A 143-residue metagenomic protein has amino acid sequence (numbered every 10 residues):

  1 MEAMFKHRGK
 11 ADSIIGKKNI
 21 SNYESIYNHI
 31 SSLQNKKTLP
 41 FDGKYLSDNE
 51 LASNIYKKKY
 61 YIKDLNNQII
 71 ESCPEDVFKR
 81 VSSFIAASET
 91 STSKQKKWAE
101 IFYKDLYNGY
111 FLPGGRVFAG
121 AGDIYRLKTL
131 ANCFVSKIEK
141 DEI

Functional and structural regions predicted by a protein language model:
M1-I143: Extended catalytic cores of very large enzyme megasubunits
